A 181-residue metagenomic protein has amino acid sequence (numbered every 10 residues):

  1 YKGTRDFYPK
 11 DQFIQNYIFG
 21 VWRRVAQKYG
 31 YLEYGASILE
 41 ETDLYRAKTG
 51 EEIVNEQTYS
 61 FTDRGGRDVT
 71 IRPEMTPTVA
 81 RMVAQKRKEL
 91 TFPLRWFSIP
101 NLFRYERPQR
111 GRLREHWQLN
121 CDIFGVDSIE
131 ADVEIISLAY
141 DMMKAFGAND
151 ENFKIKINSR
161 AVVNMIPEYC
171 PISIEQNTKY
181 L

Functional and structural regions predicted by a protein language model:
Y1-L181: Extended, charged alpha-beta segments that form solvent-exposed binding/catalytic grooves in nucleic-acid-handling
